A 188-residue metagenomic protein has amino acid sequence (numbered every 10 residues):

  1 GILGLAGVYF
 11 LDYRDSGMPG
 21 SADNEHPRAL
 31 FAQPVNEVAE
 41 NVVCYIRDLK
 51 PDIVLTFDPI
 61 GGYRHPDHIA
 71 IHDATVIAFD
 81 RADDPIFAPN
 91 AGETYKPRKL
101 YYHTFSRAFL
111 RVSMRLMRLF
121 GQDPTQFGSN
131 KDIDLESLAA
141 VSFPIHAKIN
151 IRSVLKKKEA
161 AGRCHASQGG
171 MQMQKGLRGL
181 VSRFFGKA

Functional and structural regions predicted by a protein language model:
I2-G20: A conserved beta-strand->alpha-helix junction
S21-N24, R28, A32-A188: Metal-dependent de-N-acetylase/amidase catalytic core
